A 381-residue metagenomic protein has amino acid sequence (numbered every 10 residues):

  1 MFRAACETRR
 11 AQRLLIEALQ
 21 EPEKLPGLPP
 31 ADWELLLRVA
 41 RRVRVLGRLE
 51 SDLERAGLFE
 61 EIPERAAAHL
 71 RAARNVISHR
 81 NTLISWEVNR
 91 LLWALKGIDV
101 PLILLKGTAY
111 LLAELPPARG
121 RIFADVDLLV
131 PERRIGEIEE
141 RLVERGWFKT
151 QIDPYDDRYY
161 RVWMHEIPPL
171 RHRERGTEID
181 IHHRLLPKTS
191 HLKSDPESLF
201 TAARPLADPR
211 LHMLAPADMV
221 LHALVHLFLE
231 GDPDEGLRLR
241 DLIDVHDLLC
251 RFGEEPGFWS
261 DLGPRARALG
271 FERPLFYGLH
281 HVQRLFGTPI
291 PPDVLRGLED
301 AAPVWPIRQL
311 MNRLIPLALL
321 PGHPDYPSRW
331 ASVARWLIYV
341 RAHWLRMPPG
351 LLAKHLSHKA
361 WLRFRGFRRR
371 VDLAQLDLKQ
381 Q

Functional and structural regions predicted by a protein language model:
M1-A124, V130-Q381: Conserved NTP-donor binding/palm subdomain of two-metal-ion nucleotidyltransferases/polymerases, i.e., the charged
